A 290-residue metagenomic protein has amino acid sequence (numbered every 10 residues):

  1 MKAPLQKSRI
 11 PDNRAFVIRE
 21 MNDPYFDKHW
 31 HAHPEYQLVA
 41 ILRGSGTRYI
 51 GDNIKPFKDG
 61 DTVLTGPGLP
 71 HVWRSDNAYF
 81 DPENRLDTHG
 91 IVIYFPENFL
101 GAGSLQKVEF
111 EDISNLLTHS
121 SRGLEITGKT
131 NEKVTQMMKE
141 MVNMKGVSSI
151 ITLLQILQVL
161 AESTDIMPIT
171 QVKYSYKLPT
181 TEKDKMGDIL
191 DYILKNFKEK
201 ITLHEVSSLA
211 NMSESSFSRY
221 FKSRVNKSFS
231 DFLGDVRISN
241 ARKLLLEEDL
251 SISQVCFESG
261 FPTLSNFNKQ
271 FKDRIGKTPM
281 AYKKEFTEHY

Functional and structural regions predicted by a protein language model:
M1-L64, L69, D76, N266: Generic protein-terminus/edge-of-domain signal
A3-I10, P67-Q136: A hydrophobic/aromatic-rich effector-binding and dimerization subdomain of bacterial HTH-type transcriptional regulators
L42, S114, T135-V142, L190 (+2 more regions): Regular secondary-structure segments
G60, S216-F221, N266-F267, F271: Short hydrophobic/aromatic patch on the recognition helix
L124-K129, V142-E199, H204-E205, L209-A210 (+2 more regions): Short, Lys/Arg-enriched, Trp-marked, Pro/Gly-tolerant hinge/linker segments that flank
D191, K195, K200-S213, R219-L264 (+1 more regions): Terminal helix-turn-helix DNA-binding modules in bacterial transcription factors
F257, K269-K272, G276, M280-K284: Extended, compositionally biased alpha-helical segments that mediate assembly or anchoring
